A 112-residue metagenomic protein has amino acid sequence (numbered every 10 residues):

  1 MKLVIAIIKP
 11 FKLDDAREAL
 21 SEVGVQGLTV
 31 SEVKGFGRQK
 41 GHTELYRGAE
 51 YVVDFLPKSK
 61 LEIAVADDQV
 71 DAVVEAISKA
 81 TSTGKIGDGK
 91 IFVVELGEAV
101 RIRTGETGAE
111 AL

Functional and structural regions predicted by a protein language model:
M1-L112: Positively charged, small/polar-rich N-terminal and surface patches that mediate targeting and assembly and bind
